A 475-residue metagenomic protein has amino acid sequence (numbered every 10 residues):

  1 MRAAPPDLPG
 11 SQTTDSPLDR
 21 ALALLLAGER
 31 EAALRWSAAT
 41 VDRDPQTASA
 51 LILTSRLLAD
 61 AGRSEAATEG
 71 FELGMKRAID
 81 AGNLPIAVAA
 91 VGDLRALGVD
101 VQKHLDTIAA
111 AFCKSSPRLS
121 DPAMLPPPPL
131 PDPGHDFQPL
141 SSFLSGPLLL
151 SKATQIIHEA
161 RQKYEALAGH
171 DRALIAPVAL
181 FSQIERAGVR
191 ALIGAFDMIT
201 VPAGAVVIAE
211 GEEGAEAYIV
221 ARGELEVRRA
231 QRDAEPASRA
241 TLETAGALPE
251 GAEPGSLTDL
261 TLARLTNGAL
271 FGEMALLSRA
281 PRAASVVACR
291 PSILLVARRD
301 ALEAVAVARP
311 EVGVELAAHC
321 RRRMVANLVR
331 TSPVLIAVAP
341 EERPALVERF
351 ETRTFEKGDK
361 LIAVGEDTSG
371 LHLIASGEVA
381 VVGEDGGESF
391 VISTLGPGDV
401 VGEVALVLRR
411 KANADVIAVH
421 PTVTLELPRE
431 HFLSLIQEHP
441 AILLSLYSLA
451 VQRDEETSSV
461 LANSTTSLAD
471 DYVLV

Functional and structural regions predicted by a protein language model:
R2-A23, A27, E31, A38 (+2 more regions): Cytosolic regulatory regions built on CNB/CRP/Popeye-like sensor folds
Q46-T47: N-terminal assembly/attachment segments of tailed bacteriophage virion structural proteins
S55-A59: Short acidic/polar micro-motifs centered on Gly/Asp/Asn
